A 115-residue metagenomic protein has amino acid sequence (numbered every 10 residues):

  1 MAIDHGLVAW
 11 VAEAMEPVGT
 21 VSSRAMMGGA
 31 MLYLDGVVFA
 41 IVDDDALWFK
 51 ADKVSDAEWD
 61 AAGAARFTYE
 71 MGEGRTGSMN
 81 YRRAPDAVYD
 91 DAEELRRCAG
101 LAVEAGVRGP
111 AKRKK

Functional and structural regions predicted by a protein language model:
M1-K115: Charge-dense, helix-prone N-terminal extensions
